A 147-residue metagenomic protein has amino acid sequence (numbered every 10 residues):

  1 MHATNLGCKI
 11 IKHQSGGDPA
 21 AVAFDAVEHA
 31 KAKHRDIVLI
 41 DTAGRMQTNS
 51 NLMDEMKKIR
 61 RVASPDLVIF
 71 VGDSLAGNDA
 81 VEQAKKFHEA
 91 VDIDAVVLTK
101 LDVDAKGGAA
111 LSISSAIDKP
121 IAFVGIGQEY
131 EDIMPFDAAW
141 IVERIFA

Functional and structural regions predicted by a protein language model:
M1-L67, V91-I93, D104-A147: Nucleotide-state-sensitive switch-loop elements of NTP-binding domains
R45-D54, D73-K86: P-loop NTPase motor core
T99: Phosphate-centric recognition/catalysis
